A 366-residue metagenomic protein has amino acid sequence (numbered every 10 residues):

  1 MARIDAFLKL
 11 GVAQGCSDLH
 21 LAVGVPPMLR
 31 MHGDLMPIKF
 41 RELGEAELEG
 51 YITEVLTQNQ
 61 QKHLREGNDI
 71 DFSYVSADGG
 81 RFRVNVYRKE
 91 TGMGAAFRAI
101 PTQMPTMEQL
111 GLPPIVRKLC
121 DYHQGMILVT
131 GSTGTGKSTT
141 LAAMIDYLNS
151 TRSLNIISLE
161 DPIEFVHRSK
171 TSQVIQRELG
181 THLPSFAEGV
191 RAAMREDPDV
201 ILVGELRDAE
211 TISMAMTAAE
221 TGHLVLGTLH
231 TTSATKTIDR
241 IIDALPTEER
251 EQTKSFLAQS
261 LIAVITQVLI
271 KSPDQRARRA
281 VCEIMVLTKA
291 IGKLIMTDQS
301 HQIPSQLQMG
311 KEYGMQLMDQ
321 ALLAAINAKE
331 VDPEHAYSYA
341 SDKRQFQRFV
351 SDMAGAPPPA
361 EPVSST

Functional and structural regions predicted by a protein language model:
M1-T366: Short, flexible helix-loop junctions that flank or precede catalytic/ligand sites
